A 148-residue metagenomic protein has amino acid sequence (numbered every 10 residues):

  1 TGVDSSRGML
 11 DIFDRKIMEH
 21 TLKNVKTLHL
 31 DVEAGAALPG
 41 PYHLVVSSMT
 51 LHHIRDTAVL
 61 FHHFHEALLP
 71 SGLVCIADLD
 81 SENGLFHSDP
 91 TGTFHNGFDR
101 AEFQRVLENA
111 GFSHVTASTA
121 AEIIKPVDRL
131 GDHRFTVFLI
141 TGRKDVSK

Functional and structural regions predicted by a protein language model:
T1-G35: Class I SAM-dependent methyltransferase SAM/SAH-binding core
V3, C75-T136, T141: C-terminal alpha-helical "lid/dimerization" subdomain adjacent to the S-adenosyl-L-methionine
A37-G40: Glycine-rich phosphate-binding loop signature in dinucleotide/nucleotide-binding domains
H43: Conserved acidic residues
V46: A conserved beta-strand element that flanks and buttresses the S-adenosyl-L-methionine
M49-T50: Short catalytic micro-motifs in class I SAM-dependent methyltransferases
A58-L73: A short glycine-rich, Lys/Arg-flanked "PGG" loop and its adjoining helix->strand segment in the class I
I140-K148: C-terminal lobe and adjacent flexible extensions of AdoMet/dcAdoMet transferase-like proteins
